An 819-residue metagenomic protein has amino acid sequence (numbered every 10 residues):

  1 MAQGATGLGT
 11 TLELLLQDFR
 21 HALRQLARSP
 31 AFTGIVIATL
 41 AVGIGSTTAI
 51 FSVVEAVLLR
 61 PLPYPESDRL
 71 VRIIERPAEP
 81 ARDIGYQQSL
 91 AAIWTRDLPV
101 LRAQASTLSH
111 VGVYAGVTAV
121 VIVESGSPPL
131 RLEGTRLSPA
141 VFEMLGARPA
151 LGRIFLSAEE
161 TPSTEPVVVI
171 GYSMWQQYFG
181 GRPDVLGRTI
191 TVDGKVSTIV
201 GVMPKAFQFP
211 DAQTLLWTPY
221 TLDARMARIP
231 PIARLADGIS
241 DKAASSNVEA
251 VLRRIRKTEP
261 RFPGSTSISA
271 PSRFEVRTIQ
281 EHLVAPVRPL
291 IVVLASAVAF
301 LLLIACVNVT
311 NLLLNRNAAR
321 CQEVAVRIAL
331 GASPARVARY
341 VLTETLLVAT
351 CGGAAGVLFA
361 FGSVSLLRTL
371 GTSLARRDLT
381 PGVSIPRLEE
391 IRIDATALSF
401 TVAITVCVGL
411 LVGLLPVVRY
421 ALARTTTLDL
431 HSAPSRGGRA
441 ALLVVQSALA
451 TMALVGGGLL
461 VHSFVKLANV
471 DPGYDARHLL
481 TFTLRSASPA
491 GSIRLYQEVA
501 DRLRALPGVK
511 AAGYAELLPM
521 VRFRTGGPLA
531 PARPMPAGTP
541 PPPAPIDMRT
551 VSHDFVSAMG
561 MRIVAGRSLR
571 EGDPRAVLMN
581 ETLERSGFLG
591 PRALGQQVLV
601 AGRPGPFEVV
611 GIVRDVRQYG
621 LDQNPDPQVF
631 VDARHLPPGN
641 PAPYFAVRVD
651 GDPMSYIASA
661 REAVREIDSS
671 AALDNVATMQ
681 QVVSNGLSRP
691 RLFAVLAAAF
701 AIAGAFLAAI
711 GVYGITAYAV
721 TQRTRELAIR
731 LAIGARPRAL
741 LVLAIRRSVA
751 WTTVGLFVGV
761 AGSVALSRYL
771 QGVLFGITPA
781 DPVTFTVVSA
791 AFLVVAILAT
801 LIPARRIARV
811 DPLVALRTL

Functional and structural regions predicted by a protein language model:
A2-G34, I279-V284, L312-R339, T343 (+2 more regions): Alpha-helical transmembrane segments of integral membrane proteins
P30-V57, P61, E66, I304-C306 (+5 more regions): Short, strongly hydrophobic transmembrane alpha-helices
V42-R76, V364-A375, L449-H478, A717 (+3 more regions): Alpha-helical transmembrane segments
I50-V53, T310, L346-A423, L459-H462 (+1 more regions): Small-residue-rich transmembrane alpha-helices
L62-T118, P230-I232, R277, I385 (+2 more regions): Membrane-proximal extracellular/periplasmic loop immediately following the first transmembrane helix
A119, E133-S157, E165-V292, S365 (+4 more regions): Mid-to-C-terminal secondary-structure elements that act as membrane-proximal/extracytoplasmic interface segments
V284-F300, T396-F400, N685-G704, R746-A750 (+1 more regions): N-terminal membrane-entry
A305-A349, D429-L430, I710-A750, L756 (+3 more regions): Interfacial "coupling" helices/loops that link adjacent transmembrane helices in transporter permeases
